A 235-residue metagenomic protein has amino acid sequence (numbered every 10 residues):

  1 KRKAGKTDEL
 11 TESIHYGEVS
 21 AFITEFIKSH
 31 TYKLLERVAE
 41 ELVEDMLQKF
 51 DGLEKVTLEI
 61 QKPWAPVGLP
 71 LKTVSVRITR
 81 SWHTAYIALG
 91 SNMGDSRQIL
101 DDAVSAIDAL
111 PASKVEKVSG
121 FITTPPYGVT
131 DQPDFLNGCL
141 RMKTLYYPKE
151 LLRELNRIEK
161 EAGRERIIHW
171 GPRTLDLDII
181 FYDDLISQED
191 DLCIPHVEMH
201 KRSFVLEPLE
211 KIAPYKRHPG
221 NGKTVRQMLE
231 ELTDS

Functional and structural regions predicted by a protein language model:
K1-A85: N-terminal, polar/charged subdomain of small-to-medium soluble alpha/beta proteins
R2-K3, D8-E9, Y127-D134, Y146-L152 (+1 more regions): Flexible, gly/pro- and Lys/Arg-enriched active-site loops
A4-G17, D102-A103, I107-Y147: Short, surface-exposed acidic-centric catalytic microdomains
L42, M46-L47, I107-D108, L155: Hydrophobic C-terminal alpha-helix "anchor/cap" residues
L42, N92, V118, P208: Residue-level signal for inorganic ion chemistry
E54, K72-V74, P111-K117, D134-G138 (+2 more regions): A generic structural signal for short beta-strands and their flanking turns/coil linkers
E59-P63, F121-T123, I180-Y182: Short loop/turn motifs enriched for small/polar and acidic residues
T84-V104: Extended accessory regions or peripheral subdomains of proteins
